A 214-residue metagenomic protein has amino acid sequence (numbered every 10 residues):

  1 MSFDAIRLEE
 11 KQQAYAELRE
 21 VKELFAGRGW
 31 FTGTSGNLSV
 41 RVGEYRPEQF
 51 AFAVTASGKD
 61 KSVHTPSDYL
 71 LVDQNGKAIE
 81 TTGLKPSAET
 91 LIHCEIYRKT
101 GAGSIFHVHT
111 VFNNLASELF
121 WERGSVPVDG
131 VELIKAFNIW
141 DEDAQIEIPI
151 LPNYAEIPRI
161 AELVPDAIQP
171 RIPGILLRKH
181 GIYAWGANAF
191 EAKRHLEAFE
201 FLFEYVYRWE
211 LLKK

Functional and structural regions predicted by a protein language model:
M1-K214: Glycine-rich flexible loops
